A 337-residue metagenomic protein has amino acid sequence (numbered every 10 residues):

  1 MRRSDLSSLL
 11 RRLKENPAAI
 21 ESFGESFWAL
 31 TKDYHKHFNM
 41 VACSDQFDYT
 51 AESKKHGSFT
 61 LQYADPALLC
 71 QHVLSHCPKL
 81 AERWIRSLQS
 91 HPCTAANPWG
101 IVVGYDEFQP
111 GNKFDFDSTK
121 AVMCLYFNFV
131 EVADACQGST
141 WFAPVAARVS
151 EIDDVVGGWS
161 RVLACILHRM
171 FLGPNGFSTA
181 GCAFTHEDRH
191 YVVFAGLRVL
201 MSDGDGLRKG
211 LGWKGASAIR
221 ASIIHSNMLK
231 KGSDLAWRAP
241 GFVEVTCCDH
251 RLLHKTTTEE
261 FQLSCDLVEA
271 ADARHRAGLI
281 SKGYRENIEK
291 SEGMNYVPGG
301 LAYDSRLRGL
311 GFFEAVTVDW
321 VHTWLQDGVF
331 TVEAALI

Functional and structural regions predicted by a protein language model:
R3, S7-V103, N175-I337: Charged (Asp/Glu and Lys/Arg) segments that form or flank catalytic channels of large polymer- and nucleotide-handling
T94-A95, D117-T119: A short catalytic or substrate-binding loop motif that flags glycine-/basic-rich loops and adjacent residues that bind
V102-G104, Q109, Y126: Beta-strand cores of modular interaction/reader domains in eukaryotic scaffold and signaling proteins, especially PDZ
Q109-K113, D134-C136, L229-G232: Eukaryotic short linear interaction motifs
K113-F116, W213: Short glycine-biased active-site loop of nucleotidyltransferases that positions the nucleotide triphosphate and helps
S118-G181, L235-A270: E2/UBC-UEV (E2-variant) core
